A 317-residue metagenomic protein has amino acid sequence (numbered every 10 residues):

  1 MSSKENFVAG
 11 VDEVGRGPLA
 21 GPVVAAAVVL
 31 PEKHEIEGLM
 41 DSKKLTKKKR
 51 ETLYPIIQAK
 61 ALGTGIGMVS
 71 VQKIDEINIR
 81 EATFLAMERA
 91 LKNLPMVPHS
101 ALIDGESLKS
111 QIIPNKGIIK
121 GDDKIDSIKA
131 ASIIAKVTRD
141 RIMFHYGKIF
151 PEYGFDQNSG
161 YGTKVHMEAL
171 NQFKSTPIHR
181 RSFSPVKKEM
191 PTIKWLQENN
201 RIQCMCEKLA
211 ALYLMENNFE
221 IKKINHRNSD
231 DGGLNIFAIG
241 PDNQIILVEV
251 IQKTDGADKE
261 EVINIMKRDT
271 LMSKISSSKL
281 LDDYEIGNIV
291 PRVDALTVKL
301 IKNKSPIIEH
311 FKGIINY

Functional and structural regions predicted by a protein language model:
M1-E220, S229: RNase H-like, Mg2+-dependent phosphodiesterase core, and more generally RNA phosphate-backbone-engaging helix-loop
G21-A25, I113, G232-L234, P291-V293 (+1 more regions): Change "...and in nucleic-acid phosphodiester-cleaving endonucleases..." to "...and in nucleic-acid processing enzymes
H99, N235, I245: Conserved acidic residues
I118, I239, V298-I301: A generic structural motif
I224, I251-N303: Catalytic cores of nucleic-acid endonucleases
A238-E249: Active-site beta-strand-loop-beta-strand hairpin of nuclease catalytic cores that positions key catalytic residues
T297-Y317: Short, low-complexity, polybasic intrinsically disordered segments
